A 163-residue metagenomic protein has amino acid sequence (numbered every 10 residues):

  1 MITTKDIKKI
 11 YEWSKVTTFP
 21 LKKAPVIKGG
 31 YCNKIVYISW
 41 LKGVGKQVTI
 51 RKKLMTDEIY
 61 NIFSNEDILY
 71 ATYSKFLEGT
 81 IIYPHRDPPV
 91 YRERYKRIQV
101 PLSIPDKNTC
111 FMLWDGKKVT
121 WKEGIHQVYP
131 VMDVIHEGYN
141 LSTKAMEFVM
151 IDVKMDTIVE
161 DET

Functional and structural regions predicted by a protein language model:
M1-N65: Non-heme Fe(II)/2-oxoglutarate
W13, G30, I38-L41, F76 (+3 more regions): Structured loops at beta-to-helix junctions and adjacent beta-edge loops in soluble globular domains
Y31, Y83-H85, V134, G138: Intrinsically disordered, low-complexity peptide-like regions
I35, I59, D87-P89, G138 (+2 more regions): Intrinsic disorder/low-complexity detector
I38, A71-Y73, G138, V149: Generic structural hydrophobic/aromatic packing signal, biased to beta-strands
W40, K52, E78, L113-D115 (+1 more regions): Surface-exposed beta-strand edges and flanking loops
D57-P130: Catalytic core of non-heme Fe(II) oxygenases with the double-stranded beta-helix
T109-T163: Catalytic core of Fe(II)/2-oxoglutarate
